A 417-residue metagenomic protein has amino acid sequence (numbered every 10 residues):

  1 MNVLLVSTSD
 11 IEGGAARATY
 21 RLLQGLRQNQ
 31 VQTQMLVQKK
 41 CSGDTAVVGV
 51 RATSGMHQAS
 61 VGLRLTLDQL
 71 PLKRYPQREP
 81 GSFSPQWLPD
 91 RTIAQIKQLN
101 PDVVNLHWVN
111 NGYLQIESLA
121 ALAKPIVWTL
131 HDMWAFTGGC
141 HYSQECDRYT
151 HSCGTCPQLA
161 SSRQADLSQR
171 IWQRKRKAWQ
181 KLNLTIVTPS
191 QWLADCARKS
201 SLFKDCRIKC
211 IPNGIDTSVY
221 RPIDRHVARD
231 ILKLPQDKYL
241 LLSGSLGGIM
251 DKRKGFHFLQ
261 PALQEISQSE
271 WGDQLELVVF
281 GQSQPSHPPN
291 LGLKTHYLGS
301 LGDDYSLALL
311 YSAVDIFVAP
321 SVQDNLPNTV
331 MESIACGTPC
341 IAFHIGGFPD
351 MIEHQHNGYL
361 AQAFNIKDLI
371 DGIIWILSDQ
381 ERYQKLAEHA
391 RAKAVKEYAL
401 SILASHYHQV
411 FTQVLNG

Functional and structural regions predicted by a protein language model:
T137-Y142, S162-C210, I215-R225: A short, active-site helix/loop in glycosyltransferases that binds the activated sugar's phosphate group
P235-K254, Q260-L263: Conserved donor-binding/catalytic core segment of Leloir-type glycosyltransferases
Q274, G281-Y305: Nucleotide-activated donor-binding/catalytic signature segment of Leloir-type glycosyltransferases, i.e., the conserved
L309-V314: Short alpha-helical donor nucleotide-sugar binding micro-motif in glycosyltransferases
V322: Aromatic "clamp/platform" in nucleotide-sugar-dependent glycosyltransferases that forms part of the donor/acceptor
P339-A342, I352: Short hydrophobic beta-strand element within catalytic cores of glycosyltransferases and related nucleotide-activated
H354-Q355, Y359-I366, W375-Q380: Conserved acidic donor-binding segment of nucleotide-sugar-dependent glycosyltransferases
D368, W375, R382-E397, L403-Q409: A short, well-ordered alpha-helix in the C-terminal region of glycosyltransferases
